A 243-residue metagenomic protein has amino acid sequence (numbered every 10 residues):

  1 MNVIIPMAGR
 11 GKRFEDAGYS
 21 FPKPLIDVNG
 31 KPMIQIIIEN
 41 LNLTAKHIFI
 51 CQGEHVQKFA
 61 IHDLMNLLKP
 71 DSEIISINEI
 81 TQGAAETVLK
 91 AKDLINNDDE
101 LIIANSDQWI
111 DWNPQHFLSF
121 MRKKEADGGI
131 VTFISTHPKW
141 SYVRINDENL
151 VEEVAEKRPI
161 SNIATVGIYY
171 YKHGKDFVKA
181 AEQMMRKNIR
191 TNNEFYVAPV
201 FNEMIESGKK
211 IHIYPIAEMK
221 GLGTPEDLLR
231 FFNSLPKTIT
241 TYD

Functional and structural regions predicted by a protein language model:
M1-V3, E152, A164-D243: Conserved alpha/beta core of the MobA/IspD/sugar-nucleotide pyrophosphorylase nucleotidyltransferase superfamily
N2-I5, R13, I26-D27, K31-I103: Conserved N-terminal catalytic core of the sugar/cofactor nucleotidyltransferase
Y19-P24: Short alpha-helical oligomerization interface
L25, V143-I145, I213: A structural signal for short hydrophobic beta-strand segments in well-ordered beta-sheet cores
T44, D98, E125-A126, K209: Short, high-confidence coil segments that cap the C-terminus of an alpha-helix and link into the following beta-strand
D63, L89-K90, H116, V200 (+1 more regions): Alpha-helical elements of Rossmann-like donor-binding domains used by nucleotide-donor carbohydrate transfer enzymes
N105-W109: The conserved acidic donor/metal-binding loop of glycosyltransferases
D111-N188: Conserved core of the sugar-phosphate nucleotidyltransferase
